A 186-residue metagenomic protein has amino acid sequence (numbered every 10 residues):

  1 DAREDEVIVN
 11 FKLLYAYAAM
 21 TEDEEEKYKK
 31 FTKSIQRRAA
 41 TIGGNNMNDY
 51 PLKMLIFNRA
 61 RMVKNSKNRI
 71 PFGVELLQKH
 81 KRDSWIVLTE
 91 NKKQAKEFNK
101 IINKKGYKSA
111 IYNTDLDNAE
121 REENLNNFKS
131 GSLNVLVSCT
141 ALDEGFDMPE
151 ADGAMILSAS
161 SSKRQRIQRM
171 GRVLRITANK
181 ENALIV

Functional and structural regions predicted by a protein language model:
D1-R82: Interdomain helical connector at the RecA1-RecA2 junction of SF1/SF2 helicase-like NTPases
E24, R69, Q94, S162-Q165: Short phosphate-engaging motifs
K29, K96-N103: Class I S-adenosyl-L-methionine
S66, N91-K92: Helix N-cap/beta->alpha junction signal
K81-S84, L133-N134: Pre-Walker A (Motif I) flank of P-loop NTPase domains
S84-N91, Y112: Conserved RecA-like ASCE P-loop NTPase motor core of nucleic-acid helicases/translocases
N103, K108-V186: Conserved RecA-like P-loop NTPase helicase motor core
